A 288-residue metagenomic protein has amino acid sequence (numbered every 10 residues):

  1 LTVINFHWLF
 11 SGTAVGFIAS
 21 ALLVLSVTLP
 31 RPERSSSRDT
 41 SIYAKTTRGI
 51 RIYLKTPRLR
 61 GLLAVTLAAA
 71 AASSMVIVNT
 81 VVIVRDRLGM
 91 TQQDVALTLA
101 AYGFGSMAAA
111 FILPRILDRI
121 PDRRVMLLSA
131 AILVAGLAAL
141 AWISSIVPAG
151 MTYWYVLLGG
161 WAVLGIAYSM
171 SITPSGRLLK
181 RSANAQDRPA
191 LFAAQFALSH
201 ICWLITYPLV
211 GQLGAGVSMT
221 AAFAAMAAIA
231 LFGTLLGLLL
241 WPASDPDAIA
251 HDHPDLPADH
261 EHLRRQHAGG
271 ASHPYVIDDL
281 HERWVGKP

Functional and structural regions predicted by a protein language model:
L1-D39: Cytosol/matrix-facing ends of alpha-helical transmembrane segments
N5, F10-F17, T47, L54 (+4 more regions): C-terminal transmembrane bundle of multi-pass solute transporters/carriers
L25-S26, A72, K180: A structural signal for long alpha-helical coiled-coils and helix-turn connectors that form the cytosolic signaling
P30-A64: Juxtamembrane intracellular "pre-TM" segments in multi-pass secondary transporters
I42, S73, G105: Charged, low-complexity surface patches
K55-M75, A162: Pair of pore-lining "gating" transmembrane helices in MFS-fold secondary transporters
L240-P288: Intrinsic disorder in cytosolic terminal tails and internal cytosolic loops of multi-pass membrane transporters
